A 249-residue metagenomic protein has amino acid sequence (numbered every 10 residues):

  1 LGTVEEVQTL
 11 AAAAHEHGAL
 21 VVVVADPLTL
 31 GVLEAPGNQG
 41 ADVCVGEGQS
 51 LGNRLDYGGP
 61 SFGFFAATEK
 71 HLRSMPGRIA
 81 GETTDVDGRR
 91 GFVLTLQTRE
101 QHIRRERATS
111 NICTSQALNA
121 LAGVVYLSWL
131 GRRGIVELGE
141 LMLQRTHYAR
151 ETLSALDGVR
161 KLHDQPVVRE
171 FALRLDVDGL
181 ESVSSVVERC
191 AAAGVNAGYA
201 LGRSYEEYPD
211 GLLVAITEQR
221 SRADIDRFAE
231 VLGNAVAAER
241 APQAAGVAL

Functional and structural regions predicted by a protein language model:
L1-G91, G158, S184, E188 (+4 more regions): Conserved PLP-enzyme active-site core in the AAT-like
E6-T9, A122, R227: Well-ordered alpha-helical segments embedded in enzymatic catalytic cores
L51-D157, K161-D164: Active-site C-terminal subdomain of aminotransferase-like
L127-L130, L175, L232-A235: Generic structural signal for hydrophobic core residues of well-folded globular domains
R133-F228: Conserved C-terminal alpha-helix-loop-beta "cap" of PLP-dependent enzymes that closes/shapes the active-site mouth
E218, G246-L249: Conserved glycine-rich FAD pyrophosphate-binding loop
E239-G246: Intrinsic disorder at enzyme termini
